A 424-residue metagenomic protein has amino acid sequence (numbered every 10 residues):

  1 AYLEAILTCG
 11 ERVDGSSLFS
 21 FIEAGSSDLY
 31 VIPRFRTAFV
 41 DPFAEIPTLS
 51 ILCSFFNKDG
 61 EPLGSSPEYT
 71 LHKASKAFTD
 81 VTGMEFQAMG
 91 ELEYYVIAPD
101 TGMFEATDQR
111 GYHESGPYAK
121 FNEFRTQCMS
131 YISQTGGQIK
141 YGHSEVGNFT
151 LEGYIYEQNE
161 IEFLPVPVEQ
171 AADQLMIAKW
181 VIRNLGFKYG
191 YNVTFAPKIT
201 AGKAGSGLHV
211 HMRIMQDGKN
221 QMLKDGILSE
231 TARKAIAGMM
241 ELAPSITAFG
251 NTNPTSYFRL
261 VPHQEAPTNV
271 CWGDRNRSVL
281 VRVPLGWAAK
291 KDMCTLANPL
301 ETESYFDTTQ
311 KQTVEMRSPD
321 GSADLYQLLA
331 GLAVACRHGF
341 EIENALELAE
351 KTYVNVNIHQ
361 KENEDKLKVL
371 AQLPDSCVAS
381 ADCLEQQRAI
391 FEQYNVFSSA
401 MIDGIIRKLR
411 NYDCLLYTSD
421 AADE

Functional and structural regions predicted by a protein language model:
A1-D59, L63-K76, E169-N344, E350: Active-site capping/gating regions of soluble enzymes
A1-F149, V166-W180, Y191, Q327-L328 (+1 more regions): ATP/Mg2+-dependent ligation/transfer catalytic cores
S75, P99-M103, A119, G153 (+7 more regions): Short alpha-helical interface elements
E91-E105, N148-E162, A196-G218: Histidine-centered divalent-metal-coordination microenvironment in nucleic-acid enzymes
E91-V96, E145-T150, K198-G205, T252-P267 (+4 more regions): A glycine-rich phosphate-binding loop feature that marks nucleotide/adenosyl-phosphate handling sites
T101-Q109, E162, H211-M215, H263-D274 (+2 more regions): Short, charged low-complexity intrinsically disordered segments located at boundaries of structured domains
V279, L296-L416: Flexible, acidic glycine-rich loops studded with aromatic residues
D420-E424: A short, hydrophobic C-terminal helix/tail in secreted or cell-surface proteins
